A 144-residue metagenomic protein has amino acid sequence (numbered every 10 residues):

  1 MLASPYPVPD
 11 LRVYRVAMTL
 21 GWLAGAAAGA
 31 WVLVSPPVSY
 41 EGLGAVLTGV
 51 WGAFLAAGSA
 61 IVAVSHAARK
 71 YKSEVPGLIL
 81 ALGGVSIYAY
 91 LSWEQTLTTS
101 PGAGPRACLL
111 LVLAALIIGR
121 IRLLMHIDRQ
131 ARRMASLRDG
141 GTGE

Functional and structural regions predicted by a protein language model:
A3, R133-E144: Short, charged juxtamembrane terminal tails flanking transmembrane helices
S4-V46: Membrane-helix boundary elements
L11, L113-S136: Membrane-water interface at the C-terminal end of transmembrane alpha helices
L23-A27, V46-A63, G83: Core segments of alpha-helical transmembrane spans in multipass integral membrane proteins
S35-V38, I61-A68, L91-E94: Membrane-helix exit/interface motif
V46-L55, A103-L113: Alpha-helical transmembrane segments of polytopic membrane proteins
F54-A57, I61, E74-E94: Hydrophobic alpha-helical membrane segments
S86-L109: Membrane-helix boundary connector in multi-pass membrane proteins
